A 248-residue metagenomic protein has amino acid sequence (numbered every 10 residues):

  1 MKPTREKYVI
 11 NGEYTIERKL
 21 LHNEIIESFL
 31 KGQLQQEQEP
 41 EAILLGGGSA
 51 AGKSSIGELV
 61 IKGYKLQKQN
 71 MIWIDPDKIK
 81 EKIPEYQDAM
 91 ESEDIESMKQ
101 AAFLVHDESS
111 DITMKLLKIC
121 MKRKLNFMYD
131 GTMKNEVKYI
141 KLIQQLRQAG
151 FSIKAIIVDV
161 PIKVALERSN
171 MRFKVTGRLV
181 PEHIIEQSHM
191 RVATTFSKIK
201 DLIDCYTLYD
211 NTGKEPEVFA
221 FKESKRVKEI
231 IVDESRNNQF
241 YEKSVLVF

Functional and structural regions predicted by a protein language model:
M1-L21: Charged, amphipathic alpha-helical linker segments immediately N-terminal to NTP-binding catalytic cores
L21-Q36: Pre-Walker A adenine-sensing motif
G48-S49: The conserved Walker
K53: Conserved lysine of the Walker
I56: Hydrophobic positions on the alpha1 helix immediately C-terminal to the Walker A/P-loop
L66-W73, K78-Q144: Conserved nucleotide-sensing/catalytic segment adjacent to the nucleotide-binding pocket in NTP-handling enzymes
R147-S169: Conserved phosphate-donor/acceptor-positioning beta-strand/loop module used by diverse small-molecule
V164-F248: Conserved GTP-binding G-domain of TRAFAC-class P-loop NTPases and closely related GTPase folds
